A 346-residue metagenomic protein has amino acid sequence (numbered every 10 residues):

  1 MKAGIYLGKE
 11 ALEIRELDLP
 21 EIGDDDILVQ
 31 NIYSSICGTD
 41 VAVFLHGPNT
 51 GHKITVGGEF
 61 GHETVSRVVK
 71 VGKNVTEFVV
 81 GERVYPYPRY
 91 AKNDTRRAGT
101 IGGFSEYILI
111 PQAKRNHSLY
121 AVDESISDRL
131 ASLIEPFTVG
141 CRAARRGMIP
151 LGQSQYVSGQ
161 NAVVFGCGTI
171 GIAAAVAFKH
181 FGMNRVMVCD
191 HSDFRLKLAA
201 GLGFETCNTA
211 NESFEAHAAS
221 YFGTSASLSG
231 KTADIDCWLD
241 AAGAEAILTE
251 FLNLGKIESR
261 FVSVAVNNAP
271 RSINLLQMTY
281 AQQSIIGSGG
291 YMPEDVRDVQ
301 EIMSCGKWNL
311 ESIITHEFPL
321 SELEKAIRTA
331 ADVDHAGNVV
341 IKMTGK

Functional and structural regions predicted by a protein language model:
P20-S34, P48-Y90, D123-S125: Glycine-rich beta-strand-centered segment in the early N-terminal region that forms part of a ligand/cofactor-binding
E63, E82-R83, R142, N161 (+2 more regions): Residue-level marker of beta-strand positions
Y90-A162: NAD(P)H dinucleotide-binding glycine-rich loop of Rossmann-like/cofactor-binding domains, especially the beta1-alpha1
P136, G166-T169: Glycine-rich Rossmann-fold phosphate-binding loop(s) that bind the pyrophosphate of adenine dinucleotide cofactors
S158, V164-C167, K179-A246: Adenosine-nucleotide cofactor-binding segment
V163-V164, S263: Hydrophobic Val/Ile/Leu positions in short beta-strands of Rossmann-like dinucleotide-binding domains
E245-C305, M343-K346: Glycine-rich phosphate-binding loop and adjacent beta-alpha segment of Rossmann(oid) nucleotide-cofactor-binding
T249-E250, P293-K346: C-terminal hydrophobic helical "lid"/dimerization subdomain of Rossmann-like NAD(P)H-dependent oxidoreductases
